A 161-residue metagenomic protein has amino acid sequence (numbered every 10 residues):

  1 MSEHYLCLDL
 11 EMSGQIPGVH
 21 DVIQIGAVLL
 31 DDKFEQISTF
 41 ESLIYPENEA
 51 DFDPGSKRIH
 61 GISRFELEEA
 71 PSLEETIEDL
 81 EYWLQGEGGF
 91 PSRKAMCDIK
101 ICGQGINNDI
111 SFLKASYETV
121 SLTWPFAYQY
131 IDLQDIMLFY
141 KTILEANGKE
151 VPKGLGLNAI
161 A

Functional and structural regions predicted by a protein language model:
E3, V19-I23, L29-H60, L84-A161: Metal-dependent phosphoesterase core characteristic of DEDDh/y 3'-5' exonuclease domains
Y5-C7: Short glycine-aspartate micro-motif
L10-G18: Short acidic, Gly/Ser-rich segments with clustered Asp/Glu that frequently serve as metal-coordination loops in enzyme
G18, E69, L73, I106: Aromatic-acidic/polar surface patches that form glycan- and anion
H60-E87: Metal-dependent phosphoesterase signature
